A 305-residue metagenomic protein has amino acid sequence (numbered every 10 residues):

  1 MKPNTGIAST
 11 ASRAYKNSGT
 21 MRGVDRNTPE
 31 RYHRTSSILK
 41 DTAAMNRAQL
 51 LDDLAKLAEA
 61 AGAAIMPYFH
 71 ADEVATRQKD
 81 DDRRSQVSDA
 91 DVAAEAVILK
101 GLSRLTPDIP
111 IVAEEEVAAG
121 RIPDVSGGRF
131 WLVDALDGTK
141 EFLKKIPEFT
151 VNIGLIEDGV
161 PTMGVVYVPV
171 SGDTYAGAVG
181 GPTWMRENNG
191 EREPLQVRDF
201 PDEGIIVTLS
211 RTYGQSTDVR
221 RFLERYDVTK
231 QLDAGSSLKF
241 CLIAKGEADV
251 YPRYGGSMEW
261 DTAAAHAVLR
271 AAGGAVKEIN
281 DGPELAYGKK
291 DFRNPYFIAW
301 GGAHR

Functional and structural regions predicted by a protein language model:
M1-T42: C-terminal segments
K2-P3, K79, E114, S210 (+2 more regions): Conserved beta-strand termini and adjacent loop/short-helix elements that scaffold enzyme active sites in alpha/beta
D41-G62, R221-R225, K239-R305: Oxyanion/phosphate-interacting regions
A43-L136, R221-E224, A303: N-terminal subdomain of lithium-sensitive/metallo-dependent phosphomonoesterases centered on the IMPase/IPPase/PAP
I65, D91, L102, T139 (+5 more regions): Residue-level signal for inorganic ion chemistry
P110, D227-K230, A275: Conserved beta-strand segments of alpha/beta enzyme cores
G127-P169: Glycine-rich active-site/cofactor-binding loop and its immediate structural neighborhood
I153-C241, G288-R305: Acidic beta-strand-loop-alpha-helix segment within the catalytic core of divalent metal-dependent phosphate-processing
